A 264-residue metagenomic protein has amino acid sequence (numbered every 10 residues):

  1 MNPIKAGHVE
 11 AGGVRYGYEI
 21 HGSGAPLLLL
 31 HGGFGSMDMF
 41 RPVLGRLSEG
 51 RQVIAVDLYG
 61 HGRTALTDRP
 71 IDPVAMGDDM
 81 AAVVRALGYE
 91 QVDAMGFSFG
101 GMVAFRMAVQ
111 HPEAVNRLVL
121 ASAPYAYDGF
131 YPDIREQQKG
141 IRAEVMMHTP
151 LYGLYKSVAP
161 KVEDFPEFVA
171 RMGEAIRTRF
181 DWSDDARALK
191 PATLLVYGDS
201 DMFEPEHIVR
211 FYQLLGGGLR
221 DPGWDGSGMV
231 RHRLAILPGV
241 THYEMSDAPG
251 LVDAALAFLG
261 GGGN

Functional and structural regions predicted by a protein language model:
V14-A65: Conserved HGGG/HGGXW glycine-rich cap/lid loop of the alpha/beta-hydrolase fold
I54-M95: Active-site loop/oxyanion-hole signature of alpha/beta-hydrolase fold enzymes
M102-Q110, N116-Y152: Flexible "cap/lid" loop of the alpha/beta hydrolase fold
V169-D185: Active-site nucleophile elbow and catalytic-triad environment of alpha/beta-hydrolase enzymes
L189, L195-Y197: Short beta-strand/loop motif that positions the catalytic acidic residue of the alpha/beta-hydrolase fold
S200-F203, H242-Y243: Acidic catalytic loop of the alpha/beta-hydrolase fold
M202-R210, L219: Conserved alpha/beta-hydrolase "acid-adjacent" motif
L237-P249: Catalytic histidine-centered segment of alpha/beta-hydrolase-like enzymes
